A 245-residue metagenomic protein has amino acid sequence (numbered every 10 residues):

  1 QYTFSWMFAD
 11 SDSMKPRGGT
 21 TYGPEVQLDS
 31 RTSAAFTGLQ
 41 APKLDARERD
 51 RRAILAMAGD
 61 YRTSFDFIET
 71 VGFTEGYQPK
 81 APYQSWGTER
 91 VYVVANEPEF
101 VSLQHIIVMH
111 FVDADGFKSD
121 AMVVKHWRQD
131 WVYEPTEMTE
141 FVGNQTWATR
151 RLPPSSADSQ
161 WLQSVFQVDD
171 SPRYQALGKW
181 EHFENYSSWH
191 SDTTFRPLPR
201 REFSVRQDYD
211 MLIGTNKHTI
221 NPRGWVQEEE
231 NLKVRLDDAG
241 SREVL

Functional and structural regions predicted by a protein language model:
Q1-A56, E69-P82, E99-S102, F141-D158 (+3 more regions): Amphipathic/hydrophobic helical signal segments and adjacent flexible N-terminal regions that mediate secretion
L55-G59, V93-E99, H218-W225: A short, structured loop/turn motif at beta-sheet edges
R62-V71, I106-M109, D192-R201, E228-R235: Generic short beta-strand segments
P79-A81, S85-A95, Q104-I106, I213-I220 (+1 more regions): Hydrophobic/aromatic beta-strand elements that line small-molecule binding cavities or substrate pockets in beta-rich
V93-Q129, Y133-F141: Extended amphipathic alpha-helical segments with heptad-repeat/coiled-coil character used for oligomerization, fusion
S102-I107, S156-V165, N221-N231: Short, hydrophobic/proline-enriched secondary-structure or compact coil segments at domain edges
P154-I213, K233: Short helix-loop boundary/capping segments
D210-L245: Acidic, serine/threonine-rich low-complexity disordered tracts
